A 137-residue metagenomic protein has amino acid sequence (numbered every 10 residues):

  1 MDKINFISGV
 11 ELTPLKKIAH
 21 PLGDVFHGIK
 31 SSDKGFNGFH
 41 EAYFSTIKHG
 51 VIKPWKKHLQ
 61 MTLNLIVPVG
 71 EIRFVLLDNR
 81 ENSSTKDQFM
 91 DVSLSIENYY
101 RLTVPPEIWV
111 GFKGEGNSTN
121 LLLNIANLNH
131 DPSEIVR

Functional and structural regions predicted by a protein language model:
M1-N98, E115-R137: Non-catalytic, conserved peripheral segments adjacent to functional cores
L102, V110-E115: Short beta-strand His + acidic residue motifs that chelate non-heme Fe in jelly-roll/DSBH and cupin folds
